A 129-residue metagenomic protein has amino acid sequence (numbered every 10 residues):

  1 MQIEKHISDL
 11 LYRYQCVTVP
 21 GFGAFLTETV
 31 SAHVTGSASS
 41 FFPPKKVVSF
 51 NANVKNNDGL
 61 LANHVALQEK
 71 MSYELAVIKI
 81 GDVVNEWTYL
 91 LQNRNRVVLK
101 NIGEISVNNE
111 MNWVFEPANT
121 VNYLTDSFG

Functional and structural regions predicted by a protein language model:
M1-G129: Cytosolic/nucleoplasmic/matrix-facing N-terminal domains/tails of membrane-anchored or organelle-targeted proteins
